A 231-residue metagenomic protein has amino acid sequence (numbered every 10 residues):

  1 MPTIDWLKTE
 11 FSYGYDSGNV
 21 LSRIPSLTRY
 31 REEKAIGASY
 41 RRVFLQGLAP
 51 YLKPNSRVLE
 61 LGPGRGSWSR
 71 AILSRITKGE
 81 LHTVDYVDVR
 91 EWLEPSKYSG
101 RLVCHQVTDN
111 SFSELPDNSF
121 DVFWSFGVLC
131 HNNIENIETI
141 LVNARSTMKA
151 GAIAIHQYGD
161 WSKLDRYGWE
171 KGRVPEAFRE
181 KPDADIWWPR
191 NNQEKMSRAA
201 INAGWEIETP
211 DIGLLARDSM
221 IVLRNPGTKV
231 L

Functional and structural regions predicted by a protein language model:
M1-N55, L61-E114, N132-N136, I155-L231: Class I (Rossmann-like) S-adenosyl-L-methionine-dependent methyltransferase catalytic domain, capturing the SAM-binding
S113-F123: A short acidic, Gly/Pro-enriched loop at the edge of an enzyme's catalytic core that lines a small-molecule cofactor
S125-V128: A short beta-strand submotif of the Rossmann-like class I SAM-dependent methyltransferase core that lines
E138-A150: A short glycine-rich, Lys/Arg-flanked "PGG" loop and its adjoining helix->strand segment in the class I
